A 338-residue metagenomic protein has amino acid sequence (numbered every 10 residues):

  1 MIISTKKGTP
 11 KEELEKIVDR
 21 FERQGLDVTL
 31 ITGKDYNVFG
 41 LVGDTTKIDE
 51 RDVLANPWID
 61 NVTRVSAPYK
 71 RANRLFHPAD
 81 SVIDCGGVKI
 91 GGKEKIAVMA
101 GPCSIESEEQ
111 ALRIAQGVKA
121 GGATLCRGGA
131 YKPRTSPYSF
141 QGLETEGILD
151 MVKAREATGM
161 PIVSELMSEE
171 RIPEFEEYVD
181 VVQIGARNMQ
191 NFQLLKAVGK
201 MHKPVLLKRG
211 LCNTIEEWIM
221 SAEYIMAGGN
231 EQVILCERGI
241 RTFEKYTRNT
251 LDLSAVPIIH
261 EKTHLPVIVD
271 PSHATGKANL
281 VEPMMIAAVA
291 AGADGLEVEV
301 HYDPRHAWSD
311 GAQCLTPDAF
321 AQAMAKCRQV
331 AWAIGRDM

Functional and structural regions predicted by a protein language model:
K6, L143, G159-S168, D180-F192 (+3 more regions): Catalytic beta/alpha-barrel core
K7-G8, K95-R113, P137-Q141, P161-E165 (+3 more regions): Active-site mouth loops of central-metabolism enzymes
A67-M99, A325, W332-M338: N-terminal amphipathic alpha-helix/helix-capping segment at the start of soluble metabolic enzymes
R74-S81, S136-D150, E170-R171, A186-K203 (+3 more regions): Active-site-adjacent beta->alpha loops and helix N-cap segments on the catalytic face of soluble alpha/beta enzymes
I96-P102, T124-G128, I162-S164, D180-I184 (+4 more regions): Hydrophobic faces of well-ordered beta-strands that scaffold small-molecule active sites in alpha/beta enzyme cores
R127-T145, H301-C314: Glycine-rich, proline-tolerant flexible connector loops at the mouths of alpha/beta enzymes
F140-S164, A197-P204, L253-I268, Q313-D337: Alpha-helix-loop-beta-strand connector modules within alpha/beta enzyme cores
M201-V300: Catalytic alpha/beta core domains of metabolic enzymes, predominantly
